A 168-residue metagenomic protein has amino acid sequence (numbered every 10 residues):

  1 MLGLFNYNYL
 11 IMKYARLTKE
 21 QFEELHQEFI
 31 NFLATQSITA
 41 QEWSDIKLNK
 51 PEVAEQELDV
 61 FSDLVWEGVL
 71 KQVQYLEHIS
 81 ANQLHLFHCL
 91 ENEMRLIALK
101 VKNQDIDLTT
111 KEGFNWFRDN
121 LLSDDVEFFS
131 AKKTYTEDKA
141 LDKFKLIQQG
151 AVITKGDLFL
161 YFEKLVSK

Functional and structural regions predicted by a protein language model:
M1-I11: N-terminal amphipathic/basic-hydrophobic helices that include classical n-h-c signal peptides and signal-anchor
K13-H78: N-terminal interaction modules that seed assembly of large macromolecular complexes
Q21, V53, E57, F61 (+4 more regions): Non-membrane alpha-helical secondary structure
E42-I46, E77-N82, K132-K133, L158-E163: Short coil/turn segments at secondary-structure boundaries
E42-W43, F61, V65, V69 (+3 more regions): Generic structural signal of hydrophobic/aromatic residues within well-ordered alpha-helices of folded domains
A54-E112: Long, charge-patterned amphipathic interaction tracts in eukaryotic proteins
L108-V126: Charge-rich, low-complexity intrinsically disordered segments
L121-K168: Glycine-rich, aromatic-bearing surface loops/beta-hairpins
